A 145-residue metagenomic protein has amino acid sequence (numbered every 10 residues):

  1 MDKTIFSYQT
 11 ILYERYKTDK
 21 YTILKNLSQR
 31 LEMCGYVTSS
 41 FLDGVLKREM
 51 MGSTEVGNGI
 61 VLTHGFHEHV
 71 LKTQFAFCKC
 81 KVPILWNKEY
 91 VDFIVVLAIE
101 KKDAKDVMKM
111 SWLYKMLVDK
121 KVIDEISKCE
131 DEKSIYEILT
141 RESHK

Functional and structural regions predicted by a protein language model:
M1-K145: Cytosolic covalent-transfer regions centered on His/Cys nucleophiles that carry phosphoryl or persulfide groups
